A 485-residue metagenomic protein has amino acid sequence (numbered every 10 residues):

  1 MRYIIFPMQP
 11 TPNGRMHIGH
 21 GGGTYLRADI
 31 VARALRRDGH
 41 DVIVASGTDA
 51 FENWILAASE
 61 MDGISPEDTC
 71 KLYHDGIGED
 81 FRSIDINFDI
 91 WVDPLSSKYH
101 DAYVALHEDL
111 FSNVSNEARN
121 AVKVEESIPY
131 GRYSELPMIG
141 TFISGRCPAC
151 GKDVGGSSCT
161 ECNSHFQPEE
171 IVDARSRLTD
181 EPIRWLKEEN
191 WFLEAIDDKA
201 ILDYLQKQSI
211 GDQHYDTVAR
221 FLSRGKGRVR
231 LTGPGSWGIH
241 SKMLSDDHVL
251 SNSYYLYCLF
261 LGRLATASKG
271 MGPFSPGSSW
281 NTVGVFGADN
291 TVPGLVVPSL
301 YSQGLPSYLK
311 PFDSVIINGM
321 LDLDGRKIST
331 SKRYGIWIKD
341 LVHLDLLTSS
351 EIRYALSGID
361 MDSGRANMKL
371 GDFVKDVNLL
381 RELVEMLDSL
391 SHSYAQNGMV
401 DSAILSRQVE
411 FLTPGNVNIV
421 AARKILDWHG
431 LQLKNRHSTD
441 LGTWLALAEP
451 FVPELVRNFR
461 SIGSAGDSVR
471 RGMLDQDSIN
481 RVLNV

Functional and structural regions predicted by a protein language model:
M1-R2, G47, E125-S127, F142-F166 (+2 more regions): Basic, alpha-helical terminal appendages of large translation-related enzymes
M1-Y73, V92-N113, V285-P293: N-terminal catalytic cores of NTP/NDP-binding nucleotidyl/phosphoryl-transfer enzymes
M8-H17, D89-V92, S275-G287, R365-F373 (+1 more regions): Glycine- and acidic
D68, Y73-D89: A glycine-rich helix N-cap at a beta->alpha junction
H107-S268: Cys/His-rich finger/ribbon microdomains and the adjacent scaffold used for macromolecule binding/structural
W191-I196, Q208-D360: Catalytic cores of enzymes that engage adenine nucleotides and/or redox cofactors via long glycine-rich, Lys/Arg/His
Y254, V315, S350-I359, V377 (+4 more regions): Short alpha-helical scaffolding segments that buttress acidic/His motifs in well-ordered protein cores
G319-S406, D475-V485: Catalytic adenosine-cofactor/nucleotide-binding cores of aminoacyl-tRNA synthetases and other
